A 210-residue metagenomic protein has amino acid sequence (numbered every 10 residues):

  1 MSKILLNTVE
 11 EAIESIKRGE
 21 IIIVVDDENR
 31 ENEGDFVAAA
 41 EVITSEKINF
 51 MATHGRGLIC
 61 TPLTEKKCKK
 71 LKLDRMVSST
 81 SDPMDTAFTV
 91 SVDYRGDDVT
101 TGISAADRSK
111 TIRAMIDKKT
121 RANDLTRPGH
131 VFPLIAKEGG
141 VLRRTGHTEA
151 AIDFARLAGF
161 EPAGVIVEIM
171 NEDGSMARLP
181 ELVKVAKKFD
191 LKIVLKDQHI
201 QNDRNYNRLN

Functional and structural regions predicted by a protein language model:
M1-N210: Catalytic domains of riboflavin
